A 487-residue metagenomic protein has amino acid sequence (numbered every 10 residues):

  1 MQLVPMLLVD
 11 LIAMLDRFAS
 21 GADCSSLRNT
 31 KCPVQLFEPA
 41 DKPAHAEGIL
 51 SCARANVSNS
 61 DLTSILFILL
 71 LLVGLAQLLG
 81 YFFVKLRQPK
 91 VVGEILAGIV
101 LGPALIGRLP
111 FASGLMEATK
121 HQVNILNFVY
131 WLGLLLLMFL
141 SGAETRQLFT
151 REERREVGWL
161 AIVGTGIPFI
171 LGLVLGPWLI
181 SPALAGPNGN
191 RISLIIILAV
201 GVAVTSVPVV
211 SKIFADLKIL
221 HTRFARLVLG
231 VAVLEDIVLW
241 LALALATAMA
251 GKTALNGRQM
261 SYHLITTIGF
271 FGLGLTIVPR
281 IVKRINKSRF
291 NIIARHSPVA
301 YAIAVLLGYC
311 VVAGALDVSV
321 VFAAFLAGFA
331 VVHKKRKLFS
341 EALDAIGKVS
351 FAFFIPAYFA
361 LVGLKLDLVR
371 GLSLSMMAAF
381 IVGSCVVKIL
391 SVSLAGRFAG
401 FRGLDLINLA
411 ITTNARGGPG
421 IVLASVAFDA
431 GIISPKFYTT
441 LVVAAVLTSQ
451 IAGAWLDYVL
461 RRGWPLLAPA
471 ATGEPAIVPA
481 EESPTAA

Functional and structural regions predicted by a protein language model:
L15, C32, L36-V57, L62 (+3 more regions): Intrinsically disordered, low-complexity non-transmembrane regions of multi-pass membrane transporters
C52-R54, P110-H121, I180-G189, M249-S261 (+3 more regions): Membrane-interface helix termini and inter-helical loops of multi-pass transporters
S58-L71, Q122-L137, R191-T205, H263-L273 (+3 more regions): Structural signature of hydrophobic alpha-helical transmembrane segments
L69-Y81, I99, P103, G107-R108 (+15 more regions): Transmembrane alpha-helical segments of multi-pass membrane transport proteins and ion-pumping complexes
G74-K85, R108, Q147-L217, L361-A445 (+1 more regions): Transmembrane alpha-helices that form the ion-translocation and gating core of multi-pass ion transport proteins
E94-I106, L160-L173, G230-A244, A294-C310 (+3 more regions): Small-residue-rich segments of transmembrane alpha-helices in multi-pass membrane proteins, especially helix faces
L101-E156, K283, K287-S297, Y301-F380 (+1 more regions): Membrane-interface junctions of multi-pass transporters
L220-D236, G257-M260, S340-L343, L404-L409 (+1 more regions): Membrane-interface alpha-helices at helix entry/exit sites of multi-pass transporters
